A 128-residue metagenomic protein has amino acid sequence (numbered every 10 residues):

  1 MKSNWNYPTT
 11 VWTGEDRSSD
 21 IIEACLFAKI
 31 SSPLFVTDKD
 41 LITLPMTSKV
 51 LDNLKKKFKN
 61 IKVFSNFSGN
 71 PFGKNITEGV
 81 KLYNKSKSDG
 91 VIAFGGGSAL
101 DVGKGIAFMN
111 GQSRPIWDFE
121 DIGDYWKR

Functional and structural regions predicted by a protein language model:
M1-G90: ATP/NTP phosphate-donor binding region
K74-R128: Glycine/threonine-rich beta-strand-loop-alpha-helix active-site module that forms ligand/phosphate-binding
